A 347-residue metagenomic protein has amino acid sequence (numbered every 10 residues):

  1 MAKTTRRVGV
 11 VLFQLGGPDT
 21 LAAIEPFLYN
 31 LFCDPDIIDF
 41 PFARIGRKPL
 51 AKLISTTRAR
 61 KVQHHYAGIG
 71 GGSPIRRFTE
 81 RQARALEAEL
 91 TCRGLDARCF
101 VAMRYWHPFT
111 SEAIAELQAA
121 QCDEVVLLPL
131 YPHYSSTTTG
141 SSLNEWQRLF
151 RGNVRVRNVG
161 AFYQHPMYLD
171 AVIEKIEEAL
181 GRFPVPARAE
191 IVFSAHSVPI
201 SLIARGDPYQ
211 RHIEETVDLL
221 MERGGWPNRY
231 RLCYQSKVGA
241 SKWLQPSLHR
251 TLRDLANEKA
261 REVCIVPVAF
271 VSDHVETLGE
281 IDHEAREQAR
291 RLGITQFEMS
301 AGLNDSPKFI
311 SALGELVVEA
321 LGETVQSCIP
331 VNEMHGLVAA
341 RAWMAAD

Functional and structural regions predicted by a protein language model:
A2-D347: Active-site-proximal alpha-helix that buttresses catalytic centers in soluble enzyme cores
